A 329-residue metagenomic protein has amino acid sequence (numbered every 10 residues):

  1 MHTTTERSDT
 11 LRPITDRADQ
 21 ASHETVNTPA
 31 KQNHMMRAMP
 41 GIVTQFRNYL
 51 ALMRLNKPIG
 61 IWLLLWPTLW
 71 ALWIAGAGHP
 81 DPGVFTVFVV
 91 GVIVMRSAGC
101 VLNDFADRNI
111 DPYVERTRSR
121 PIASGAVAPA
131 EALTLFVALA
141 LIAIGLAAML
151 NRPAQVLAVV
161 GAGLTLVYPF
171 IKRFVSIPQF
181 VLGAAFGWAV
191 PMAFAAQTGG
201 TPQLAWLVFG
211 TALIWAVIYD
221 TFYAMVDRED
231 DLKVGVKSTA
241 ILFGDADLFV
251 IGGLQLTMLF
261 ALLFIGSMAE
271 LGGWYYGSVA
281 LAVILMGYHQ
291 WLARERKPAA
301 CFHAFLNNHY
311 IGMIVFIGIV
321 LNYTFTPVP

Functional and structural regions predicted by a protein language model:
M1-A51, T326-P329: Transit-peptide-like, low-complexity N-terminal presequences and other terminal intrinsically disordered regions
V26-R47, C100-V127, T221-G244, L292-A300: Cytosolic, membrane-interface loops and tails of multi-pass inner-membrane proteins
R47, F264-P329: Extended hydrophobic alpha-helices typical of membrane-associated regions
L50-A51, R120-Q203, L207, G287-E295 (+2 more regions): Intramembrane alpha-helical segments
W62-A71, L182-A195, L242, F249 (+1 more regions): Small-residue-rich segments of transmembrane alpha-helices in multi-pass membrane proteins, especially helix faces
T68-A106, R116, A140-A148, Q155-L166 (+1 more regions): Membrane-embedded alpha-helical segments that form the functional core of polytopic membrane enzymes, especially those
T68-L69, V92, A140, A162-T165 (+6 more regions): Residue-level recognition of pore/gate-forming positions within transmembrane alpha-helices of multi-pass
V87-V92, R108-A158, K233-G273, G277 (+1 more regions): Multi-pass membrane catalytic core of lipid/isoprenoid biosynthesis enzymes
